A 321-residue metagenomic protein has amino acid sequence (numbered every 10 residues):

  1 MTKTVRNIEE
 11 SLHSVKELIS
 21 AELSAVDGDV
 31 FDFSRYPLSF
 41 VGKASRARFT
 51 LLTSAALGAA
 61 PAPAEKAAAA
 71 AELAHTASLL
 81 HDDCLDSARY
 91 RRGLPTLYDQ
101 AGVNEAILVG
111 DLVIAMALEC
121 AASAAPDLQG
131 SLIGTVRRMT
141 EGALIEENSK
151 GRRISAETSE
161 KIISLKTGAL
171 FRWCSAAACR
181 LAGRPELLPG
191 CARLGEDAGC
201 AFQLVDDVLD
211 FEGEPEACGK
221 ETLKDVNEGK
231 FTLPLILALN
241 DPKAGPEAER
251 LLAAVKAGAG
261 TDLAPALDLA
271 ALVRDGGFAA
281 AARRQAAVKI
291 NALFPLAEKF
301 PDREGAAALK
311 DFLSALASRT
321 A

Functional and structural regions predicted by a protein language model:
M1-E22: N-terminal amphipathic/basic leader segments beginning at the initiator methionine
K3-N7, P37, V41, S155 (+5 more regions): Non-transmembrane, amphipathic alpha-helical segments
R6, P189-A192, R284, A307-D311: Short, charged, amphipathic alpha-helical segments
E10, S14, A44, L112 (+3 more regions): A generic alpha-helix signature
S20-E247, S314: Mg2+-dependent prenyl diphosphate-binding active-site environment of isoprenoid biosynthetic enzymes
R138, A201, A257-G258, D275-G276 (+1 more regions): A short structural micro-motif
P246-A297: Mobile late-domain/C-terminal helix-loop "cap" segments that border catalytic sites or the cytosolic face
K289, P295, D302-A321: Short, amphipathic C-terminal "tail helix"
